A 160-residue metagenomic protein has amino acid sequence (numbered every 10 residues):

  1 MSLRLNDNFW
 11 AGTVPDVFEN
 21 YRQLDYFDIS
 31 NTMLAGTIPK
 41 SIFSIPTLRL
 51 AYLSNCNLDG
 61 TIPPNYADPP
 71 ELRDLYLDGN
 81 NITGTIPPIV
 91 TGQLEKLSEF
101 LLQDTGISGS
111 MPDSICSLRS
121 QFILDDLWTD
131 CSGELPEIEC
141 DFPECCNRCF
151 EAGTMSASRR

Functional and structural regions predicted by a protein language model:
L3-W10, D16, Y21-L24, N31: Core solenoid repeat modules with strong leucine/isoleucine-rich periodicity, prominently canonical LRR arrays but also
R4, D28, Y52, Y76 (+3 more regions): Conserved positional slot within leucine-rich repeat
L5-N8, I29-T32, C56, N80 (+1 more regions): Consensus "Asn ladder" position of solenoid repeat domains
N6, S54, L135-E137: Short, solvent-exposed loop/turn elements at domain surfaces
T13-D16, A35-K40, D59-P64, T83-I89 (+1 more regions): The feature encodes a structural signal of leucine-rich repeats
E19-L24, F43-L48, C56, A67-L72 (+2 more regions): Leucine-rich repeat
N55, Y66, G79, V90 (+3 more regions): Active-site proximal loops enriched in glycine and acidic residues that flank catalytic Cys/His/Asp and coordinate
E95-R159: Leucine-rich solenoid repeat scaffolds
